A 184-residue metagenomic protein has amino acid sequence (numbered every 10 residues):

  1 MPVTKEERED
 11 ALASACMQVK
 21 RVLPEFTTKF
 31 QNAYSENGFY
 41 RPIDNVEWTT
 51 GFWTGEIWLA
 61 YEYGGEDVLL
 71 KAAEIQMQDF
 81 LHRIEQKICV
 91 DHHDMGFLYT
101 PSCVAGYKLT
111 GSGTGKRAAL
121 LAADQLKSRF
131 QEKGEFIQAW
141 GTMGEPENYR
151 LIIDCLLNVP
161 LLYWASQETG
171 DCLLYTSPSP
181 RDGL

Functional and structural regions predicted by a protein language model:
M1-T50, L59, Y63, D67-V68 (+3 more regions): Low-complexity, Ser/Thr/Pro/Gly-enriched N-terminal "stalk/linker" regions
N37, L81-I88, Q138-E145: Acidic/His metal-coordination segments adjacent to aromatic residues that form catalytic metal sites in metalloenzymes
V46-Y61, D91-K108, Y149-Q167: Well-ordered alpha-helical segments within folded domains of soluble proteins
G65, I84-I88, G111, K127-E132 (+1 more regions): Helix-capping and short linker residues that terminate individual alpha-solenoid repeat units
D67-H82, H92-P101: A short glycine/small-residue-enriched secondary-structure motif
E85-F97, F130-A139: Short, flexible active-site-proximal loops enriched in glycine and acidic residues
C103-S166: Internal, well-ordered domain-core segments that constitute the primary functional module of diverse proteins
Y175-L184: Single conserved hydrophobic/aromatic residue that forms the stacking wall/gate of nucleotide- or nucleobase-binding
